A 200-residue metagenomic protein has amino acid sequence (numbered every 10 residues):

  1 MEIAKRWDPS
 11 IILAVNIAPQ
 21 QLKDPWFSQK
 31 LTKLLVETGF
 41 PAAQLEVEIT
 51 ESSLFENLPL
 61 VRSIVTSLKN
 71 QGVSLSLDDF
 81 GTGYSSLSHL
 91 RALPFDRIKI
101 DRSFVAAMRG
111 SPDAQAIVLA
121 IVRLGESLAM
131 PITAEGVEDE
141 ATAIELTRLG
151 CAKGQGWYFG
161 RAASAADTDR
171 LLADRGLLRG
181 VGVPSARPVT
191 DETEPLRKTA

Functional and structural regions predicted by a protein language model:
M1-R6, L35, L177-L178: Short catalytic/binding micro-motifs of nucleotide second-messenger systems
K5-I11, G39: Catalytic core regions of nucleotide second-messenger enzymes
P9-I12, S127-A129: His-Asp phosphorelay/catalytic-motif detector in bacterial-type signaling
P19-Q20, W26-M108, L124, L128-A162: The catalytic core of metal-dependent phosphodiesterases that act on cyclic dinucleotides
Q115: Beta/alpha (TIM)-barrel catalytic core signal, keyed to glycine-rich beta->alpha loops juxtaposed to Asp/Glu that bind
A166-A200: Intrinsically disordered or compositionally simple regulatory linkers and C-terminal tails in signal-transduction
